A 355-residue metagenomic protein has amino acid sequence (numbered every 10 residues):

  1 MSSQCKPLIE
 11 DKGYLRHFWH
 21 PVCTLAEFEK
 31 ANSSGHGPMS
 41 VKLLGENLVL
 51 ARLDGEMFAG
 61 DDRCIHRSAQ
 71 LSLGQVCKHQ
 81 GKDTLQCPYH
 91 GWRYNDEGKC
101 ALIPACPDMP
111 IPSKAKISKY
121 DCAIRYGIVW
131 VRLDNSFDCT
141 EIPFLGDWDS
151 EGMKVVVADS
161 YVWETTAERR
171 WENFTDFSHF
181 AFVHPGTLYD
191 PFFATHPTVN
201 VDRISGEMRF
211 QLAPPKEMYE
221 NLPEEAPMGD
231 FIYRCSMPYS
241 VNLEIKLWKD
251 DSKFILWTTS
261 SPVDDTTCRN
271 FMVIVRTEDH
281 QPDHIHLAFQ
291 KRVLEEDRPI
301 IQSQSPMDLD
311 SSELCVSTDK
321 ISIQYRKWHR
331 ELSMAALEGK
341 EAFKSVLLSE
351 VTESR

Functional and structural regions predicted by a protein language model:
S2-L8, C23-S150, V155, V351-R355: Rieske [2Fe-2S] iron-sulfur-binding domain
L15-V22: A short helix->beta-strand "capping" segment at the edge of beta-propeller domains
R16, K116, A123-R125, F254 (+1 more regions): A short, structural micro-pattern
F18, E46, S118, V241 (+1 more regions): Short beta-strand or tight-loop elements that sit immediately N-terminal to catalytic metal-binding acidic residues
W19, P38, D61, W171-F174: A generic alpha-helix structural signal
V22-S33, F231-S236, S261: Short linear motifs in intrinsically disordered
E56, S68, F137-R355: C-terminal catalytic domain of Rieske-type non-heme iron oxygenases
